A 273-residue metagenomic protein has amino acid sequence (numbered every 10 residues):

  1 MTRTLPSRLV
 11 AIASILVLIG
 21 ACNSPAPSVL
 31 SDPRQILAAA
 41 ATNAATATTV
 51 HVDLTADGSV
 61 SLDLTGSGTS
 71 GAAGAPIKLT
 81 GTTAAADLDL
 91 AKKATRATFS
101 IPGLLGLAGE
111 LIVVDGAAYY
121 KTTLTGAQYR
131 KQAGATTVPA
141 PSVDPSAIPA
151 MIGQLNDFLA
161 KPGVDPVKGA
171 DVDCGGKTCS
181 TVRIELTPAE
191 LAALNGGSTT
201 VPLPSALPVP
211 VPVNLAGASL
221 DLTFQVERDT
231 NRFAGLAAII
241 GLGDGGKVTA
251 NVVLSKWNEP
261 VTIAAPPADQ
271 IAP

Functional and structural regions predicted by a protein language model:
M1-G20: Sec-dependent bacterial lipoprotein signal peptides
C22-P273: Subset-of-secretome marker
